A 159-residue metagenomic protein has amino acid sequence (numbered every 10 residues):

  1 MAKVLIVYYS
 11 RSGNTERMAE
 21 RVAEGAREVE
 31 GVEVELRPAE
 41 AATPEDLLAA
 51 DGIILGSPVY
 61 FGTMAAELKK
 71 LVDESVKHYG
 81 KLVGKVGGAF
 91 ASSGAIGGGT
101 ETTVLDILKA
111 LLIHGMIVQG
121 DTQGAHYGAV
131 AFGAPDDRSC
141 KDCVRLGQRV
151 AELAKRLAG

Functional and structural regions predicted by a protein language model:
A2-V29: N-terminal beta1-alpha1 ligand-phosphate binding loop
K3, N14, M18, D46 (+3 more regions): Charged catalytic carboxylate motif
V7-Y9, R37, F90: Short hydrophobic segments within beta-strands
G25-V32, H78-K81: Short helix-capping segments at alpha-helix termini
G31-A41: A short beta-strand-loop structural module common to alpha/beta enzyme folds
E40-Q123: Helix-loop-strand module that forms the ligand-binding subsite of alpha/beta enzymes
T43, I117-G159: Glycine-rich phosphate/pyrophosphate-binding loop and the adjoining helix
